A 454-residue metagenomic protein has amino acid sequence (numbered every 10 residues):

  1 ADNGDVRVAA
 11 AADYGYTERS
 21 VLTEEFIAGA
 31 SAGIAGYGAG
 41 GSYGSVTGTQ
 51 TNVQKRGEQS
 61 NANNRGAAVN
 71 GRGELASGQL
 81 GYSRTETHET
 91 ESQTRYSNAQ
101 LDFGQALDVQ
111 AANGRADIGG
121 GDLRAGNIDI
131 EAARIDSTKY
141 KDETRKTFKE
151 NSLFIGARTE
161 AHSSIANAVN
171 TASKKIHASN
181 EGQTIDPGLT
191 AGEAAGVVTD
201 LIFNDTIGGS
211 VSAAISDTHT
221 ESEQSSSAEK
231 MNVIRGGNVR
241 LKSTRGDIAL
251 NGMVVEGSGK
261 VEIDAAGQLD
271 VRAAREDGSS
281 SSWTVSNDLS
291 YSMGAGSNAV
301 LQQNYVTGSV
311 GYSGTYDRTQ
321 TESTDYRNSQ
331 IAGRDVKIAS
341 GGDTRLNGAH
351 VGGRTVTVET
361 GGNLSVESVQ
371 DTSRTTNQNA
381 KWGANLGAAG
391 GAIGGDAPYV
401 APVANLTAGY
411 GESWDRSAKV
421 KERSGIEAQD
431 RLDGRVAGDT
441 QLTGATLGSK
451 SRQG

Functional and structural regions predicted by a protein language model:
A1-G454: Binding/recognition "hotspot" determinant
